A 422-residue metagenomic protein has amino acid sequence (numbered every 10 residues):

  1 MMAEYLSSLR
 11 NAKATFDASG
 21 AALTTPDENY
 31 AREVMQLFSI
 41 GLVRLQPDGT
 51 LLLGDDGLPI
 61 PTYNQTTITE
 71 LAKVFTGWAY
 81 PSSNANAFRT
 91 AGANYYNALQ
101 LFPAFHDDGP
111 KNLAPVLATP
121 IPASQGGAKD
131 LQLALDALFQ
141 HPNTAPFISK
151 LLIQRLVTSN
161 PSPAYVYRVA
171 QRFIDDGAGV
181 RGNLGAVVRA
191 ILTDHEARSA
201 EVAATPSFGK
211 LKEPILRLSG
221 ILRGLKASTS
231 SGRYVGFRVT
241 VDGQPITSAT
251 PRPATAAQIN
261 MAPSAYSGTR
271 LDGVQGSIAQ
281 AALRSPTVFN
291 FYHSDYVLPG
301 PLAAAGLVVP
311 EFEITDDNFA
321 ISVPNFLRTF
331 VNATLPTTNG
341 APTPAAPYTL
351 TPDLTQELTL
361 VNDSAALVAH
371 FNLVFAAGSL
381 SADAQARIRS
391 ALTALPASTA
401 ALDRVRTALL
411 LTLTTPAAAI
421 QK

Functional and structural regions predicted by a protein language model:
M1-V241, A419-K422: Active-site substrate-binding loop specific to GH73 endo-beta-N-acetylglucosaminidase modules in bacterial autolysins
H141, A145, S149-A178, R189-K422: Flexible, low-complexity segments enriched for small/polar residues
